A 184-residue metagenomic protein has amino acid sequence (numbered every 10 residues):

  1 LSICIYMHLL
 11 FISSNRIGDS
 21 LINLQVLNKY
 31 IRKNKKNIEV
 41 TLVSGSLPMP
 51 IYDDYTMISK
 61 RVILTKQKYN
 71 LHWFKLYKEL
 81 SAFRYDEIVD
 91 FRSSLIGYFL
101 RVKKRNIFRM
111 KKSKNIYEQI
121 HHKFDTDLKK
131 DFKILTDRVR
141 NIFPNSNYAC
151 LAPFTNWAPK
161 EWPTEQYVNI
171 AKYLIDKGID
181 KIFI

Functional and structural regions predicted by a protein language model:
L1-I184: Catalytic machinery of carbohydrate-active enzymes, primarily nucleotide-sugar-dependent glycosyltransferases
